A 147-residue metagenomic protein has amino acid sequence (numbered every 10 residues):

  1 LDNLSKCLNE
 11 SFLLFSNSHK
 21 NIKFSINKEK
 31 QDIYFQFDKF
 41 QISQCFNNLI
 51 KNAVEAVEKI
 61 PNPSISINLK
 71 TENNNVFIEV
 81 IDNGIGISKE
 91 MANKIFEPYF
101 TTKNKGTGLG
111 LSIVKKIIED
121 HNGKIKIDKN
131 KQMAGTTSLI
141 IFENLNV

Functional and structural regions predicted by a protein language model:
K23-Y34: Conserved catalytic submotifs in the C-terminal HATPase_c
Y34-F37, T102: Conserved micro-motifs of the catalytic ATP-binding
I42-S43: A residue-level detector for a conserved hydrophobic packing site within the catalytic ATP-binding domain
D82: Acidic ATP/Mg2+-coordinating residue in the GHKL
I87-Y99: Short conserved segment of the HATPase_c
G110, V114: Short alpha-helical Gxxx[C/S/T] motif in the catalytic ATP-binding
I118-E119: Detector for a conserved hydrophobic position within an alpha-helical segment of the HATPase_c
G123-K124: Conserved glycine-rich
